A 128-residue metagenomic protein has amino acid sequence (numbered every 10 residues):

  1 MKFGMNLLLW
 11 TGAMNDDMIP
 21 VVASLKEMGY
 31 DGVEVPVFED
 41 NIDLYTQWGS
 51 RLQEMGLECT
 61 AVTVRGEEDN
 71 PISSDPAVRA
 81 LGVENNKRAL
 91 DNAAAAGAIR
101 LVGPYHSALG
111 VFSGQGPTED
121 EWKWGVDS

Functional and structural regions predicted by a protein language model:
M1-L9, M14-G29, G97-I99: Histidine-acidic metal/acid-base catalytic patches
F3-L7, V33-V35, C59-V64, L101-G103: Hydrophobic faces of well-ordered beta-strands that scaffold small-molecule active sites in alpha/beta enzyme cores
M5, L25, V33, L52 (+3 more regions): Conserved, mostly hydrophobic/aromatic
W10-D16, V35-Q47, N70-I72, L109-S113: Acidic-and-aromatic substrate-binding clefts and catalytic sites of carbohydrate-active enzymes
M18-P20, Q47-S50, P76, Q115-T118: Short, glycine/charged-enriched secondary-structure capping and boundary segments
P20-E27, I42-T63, R88-A98: Acidic (Asp/Glu)-rich catalytic clusters
P76-S128: Active-site acidic/histidine proton-transfer and metal-coordination neighborhood in alpha/beta enzyme cores
